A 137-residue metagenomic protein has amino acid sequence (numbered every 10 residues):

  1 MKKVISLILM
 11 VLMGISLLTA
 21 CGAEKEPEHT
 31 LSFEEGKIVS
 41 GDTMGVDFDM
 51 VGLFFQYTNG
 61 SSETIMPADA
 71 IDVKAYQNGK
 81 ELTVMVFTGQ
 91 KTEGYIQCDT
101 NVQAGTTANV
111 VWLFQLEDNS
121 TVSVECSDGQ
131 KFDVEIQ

Functional and structural regions predicted by a protein language model:
M1-I8: Positively charged n-region of N-terminal signal peptides that target proteins for export
S16-A20: C-terminal motif of bacterial Sec signal peptides marking the signal peptidase cleavage site
G22-E24: Bacterial signal peptide processing site
E28-V46: Post-signal peptide N-terminal segment of mature Sec-exported envelope proteins
V46-D47, T58-A108: The feature marks short-to-medium sequence segments in extracytoplasmic or secretory-pathway proteins
F48-L53: Short aromatic-glycine-enriched beta-strand elements
F54-Y57, W112: Buried hydrophobic-core signal for structured, non-transmembrane domains
I71-K74, E81, V102-Q137: Surface-exposed edge beta-strand/loop patches
